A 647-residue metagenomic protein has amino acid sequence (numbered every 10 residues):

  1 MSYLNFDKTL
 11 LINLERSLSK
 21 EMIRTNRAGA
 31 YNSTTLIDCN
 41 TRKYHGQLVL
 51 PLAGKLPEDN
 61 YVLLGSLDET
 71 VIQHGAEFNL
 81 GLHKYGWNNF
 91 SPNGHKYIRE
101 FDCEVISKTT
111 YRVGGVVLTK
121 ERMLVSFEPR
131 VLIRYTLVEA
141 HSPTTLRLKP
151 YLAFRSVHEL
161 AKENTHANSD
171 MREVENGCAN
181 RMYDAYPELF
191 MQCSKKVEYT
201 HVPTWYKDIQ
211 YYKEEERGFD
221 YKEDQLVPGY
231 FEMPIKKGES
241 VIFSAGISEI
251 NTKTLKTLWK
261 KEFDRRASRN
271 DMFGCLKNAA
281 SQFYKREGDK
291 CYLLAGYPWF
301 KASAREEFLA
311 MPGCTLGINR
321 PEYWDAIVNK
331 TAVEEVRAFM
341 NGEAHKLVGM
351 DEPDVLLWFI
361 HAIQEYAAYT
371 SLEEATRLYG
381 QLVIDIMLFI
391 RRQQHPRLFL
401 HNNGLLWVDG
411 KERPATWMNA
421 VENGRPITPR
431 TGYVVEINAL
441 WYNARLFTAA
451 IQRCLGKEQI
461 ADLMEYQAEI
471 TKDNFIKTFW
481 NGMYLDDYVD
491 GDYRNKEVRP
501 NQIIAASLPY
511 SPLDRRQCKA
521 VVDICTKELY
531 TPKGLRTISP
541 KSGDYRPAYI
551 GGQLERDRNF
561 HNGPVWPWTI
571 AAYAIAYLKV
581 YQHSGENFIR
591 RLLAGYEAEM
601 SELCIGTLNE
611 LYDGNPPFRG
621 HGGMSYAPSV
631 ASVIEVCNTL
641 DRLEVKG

Functional and structural regions predicted by a protein language model:
M1-S268, P298, R320-P321, A332-V333 (+3 more regions): Terminal accessory carbohydrate-recognition/targeting modules of carbohydrate-active enzymes
L80-I106, V113-G115, R392, D523-T531 (+4 more regions): Non-catalytic C-terminal accessory modules of carbohydrate-active enzymes
E139-A140, H158-N164, E173, I235-K237 (+8 more regions): Aromatic-rich carbohydrate-recognition surfaces in CAZymes
A245-N278, L309-P312, N319-N329, R515-T526: Carboxylate/His-rich catalytic cores and anion/metal-binding grooves
K253, Y366-L378, F447-M464, R516 (+1 more regions): Inter-helical turn/loop segments and adjacent helix faces that build the functional surface of alpha-helical bundle
R269-G288, F300-K301, G317: Alpha-solenoid helical-repeat scaffolds
G274, R391, L398-H401, Y442-Y549 (+2 more regions): Catalytic cores of carbohydrate-active enzymes
F283-F300, M340-Y369, L400-R430, G482-I504 (+2 more regions): Carbohydrate-binding/catalytic loop surfaces
